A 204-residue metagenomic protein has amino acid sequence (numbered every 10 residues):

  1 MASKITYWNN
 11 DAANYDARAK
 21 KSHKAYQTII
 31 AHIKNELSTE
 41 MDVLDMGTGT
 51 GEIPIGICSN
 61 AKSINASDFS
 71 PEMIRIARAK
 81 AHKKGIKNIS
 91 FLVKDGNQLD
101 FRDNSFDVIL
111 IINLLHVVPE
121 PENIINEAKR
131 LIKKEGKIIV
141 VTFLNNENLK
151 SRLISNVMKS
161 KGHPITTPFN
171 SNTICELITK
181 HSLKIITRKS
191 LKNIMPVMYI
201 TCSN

Functional and structural regions predicted by a protein language model:
M1-T39, E52, I76, N146 (+2 more regions): Conserved class I S-adenosyl-L-methionine
L44-M46, T50-Q98: Class I SAM-dependent methyltransferase SAM/SAH-binding core
L110: A conserved beta-strand element that flanks and buttresses the S-adenosyl-L-methionine
N113-L114: Short catalytic micro-motifs in class I SAM-dependent methyltransferases
E122-K134: A short glycine-rich, Lys/Arg-flanked "PGG" loop and its adjoining helix->strand segment in the class I
I139-K161, I165: Conserved class I S-adenosyl-L-methionine
T166-H181: Short alpha-helix
S182, T187-N204: Core SAM-dependent methyltransferase catalytic element
